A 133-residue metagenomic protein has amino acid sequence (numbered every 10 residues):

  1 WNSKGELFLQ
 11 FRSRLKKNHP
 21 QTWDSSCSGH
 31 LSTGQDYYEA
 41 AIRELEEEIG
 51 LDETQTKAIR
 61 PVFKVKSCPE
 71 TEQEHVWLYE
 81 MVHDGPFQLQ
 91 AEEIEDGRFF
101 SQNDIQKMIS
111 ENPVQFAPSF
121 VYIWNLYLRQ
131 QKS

Functional and structural regions predicted by a protein language model:
W1-S3, M81-V82: Active-site beta-strand termini and strand-to-loop segments that position acidic
S3-R43, E47: Conserved Nudix-box catalytic region and its N-terminal flanking loop in Nudix hydrolases and closely related
F8-Q10, S26, E48-L51, E70-T71 (+1 more regions): Short acidic/polar alpha-helix capping motifs at helix-coil junctions
Q21-W23, P61-K66, E70-S133: Nudix hydrolase/Nudix homology domain
E46-T54, S67, D84: Alpha-helix capping at helix-to-loop junctions
D52-V62: A short coil-to-beta-strand element that immediately follows conserved catalytic motifs
